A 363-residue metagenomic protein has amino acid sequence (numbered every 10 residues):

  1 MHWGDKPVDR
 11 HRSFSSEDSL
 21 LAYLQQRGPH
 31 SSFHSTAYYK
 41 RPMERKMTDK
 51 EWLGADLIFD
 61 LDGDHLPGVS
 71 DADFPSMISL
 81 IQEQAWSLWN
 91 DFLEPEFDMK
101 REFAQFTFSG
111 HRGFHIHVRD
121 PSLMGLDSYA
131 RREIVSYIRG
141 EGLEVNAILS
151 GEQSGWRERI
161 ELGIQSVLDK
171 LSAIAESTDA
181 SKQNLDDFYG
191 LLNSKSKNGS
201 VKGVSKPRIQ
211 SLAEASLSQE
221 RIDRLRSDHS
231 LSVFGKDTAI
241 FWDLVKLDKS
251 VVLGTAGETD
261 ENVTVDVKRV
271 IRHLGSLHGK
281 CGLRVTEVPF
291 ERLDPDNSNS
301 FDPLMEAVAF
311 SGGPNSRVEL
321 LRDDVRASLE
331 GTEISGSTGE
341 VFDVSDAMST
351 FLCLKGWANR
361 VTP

Functional and structural regions predicted by a protein language model:
M1-S109, D120-S128, E133, G140-K249 (+3 more regions): Signature for HUH/AEP ssDNA processing cores
G54, S109-G113, D266-K268: Short Gly/Ser/Thr- and Asp/Glu-enriched loop/turn motifs at secondary-structure junctions
F114-D120: A short beta-strand motif that forms the metal-chelation/ATP-contact edge of phosphoryl-transfer active sites
E258, V265-K268, L274-R284, P295-M348: C-terminal accessory/binding modules appended to enzymatic or scaffolding proteins
T286-E291: Structured C-terminal portions of repeat-based eukaryotic scaffold domains
V344, T362-P363: Segments forming glycine/polar-rich beta-alpha architectures that bind adenosine-containing cofactors
F351-L352: Basic amphipathic alpha-helical segments that dock to polyanions
G356-T362: A short, conserved structural fragment
